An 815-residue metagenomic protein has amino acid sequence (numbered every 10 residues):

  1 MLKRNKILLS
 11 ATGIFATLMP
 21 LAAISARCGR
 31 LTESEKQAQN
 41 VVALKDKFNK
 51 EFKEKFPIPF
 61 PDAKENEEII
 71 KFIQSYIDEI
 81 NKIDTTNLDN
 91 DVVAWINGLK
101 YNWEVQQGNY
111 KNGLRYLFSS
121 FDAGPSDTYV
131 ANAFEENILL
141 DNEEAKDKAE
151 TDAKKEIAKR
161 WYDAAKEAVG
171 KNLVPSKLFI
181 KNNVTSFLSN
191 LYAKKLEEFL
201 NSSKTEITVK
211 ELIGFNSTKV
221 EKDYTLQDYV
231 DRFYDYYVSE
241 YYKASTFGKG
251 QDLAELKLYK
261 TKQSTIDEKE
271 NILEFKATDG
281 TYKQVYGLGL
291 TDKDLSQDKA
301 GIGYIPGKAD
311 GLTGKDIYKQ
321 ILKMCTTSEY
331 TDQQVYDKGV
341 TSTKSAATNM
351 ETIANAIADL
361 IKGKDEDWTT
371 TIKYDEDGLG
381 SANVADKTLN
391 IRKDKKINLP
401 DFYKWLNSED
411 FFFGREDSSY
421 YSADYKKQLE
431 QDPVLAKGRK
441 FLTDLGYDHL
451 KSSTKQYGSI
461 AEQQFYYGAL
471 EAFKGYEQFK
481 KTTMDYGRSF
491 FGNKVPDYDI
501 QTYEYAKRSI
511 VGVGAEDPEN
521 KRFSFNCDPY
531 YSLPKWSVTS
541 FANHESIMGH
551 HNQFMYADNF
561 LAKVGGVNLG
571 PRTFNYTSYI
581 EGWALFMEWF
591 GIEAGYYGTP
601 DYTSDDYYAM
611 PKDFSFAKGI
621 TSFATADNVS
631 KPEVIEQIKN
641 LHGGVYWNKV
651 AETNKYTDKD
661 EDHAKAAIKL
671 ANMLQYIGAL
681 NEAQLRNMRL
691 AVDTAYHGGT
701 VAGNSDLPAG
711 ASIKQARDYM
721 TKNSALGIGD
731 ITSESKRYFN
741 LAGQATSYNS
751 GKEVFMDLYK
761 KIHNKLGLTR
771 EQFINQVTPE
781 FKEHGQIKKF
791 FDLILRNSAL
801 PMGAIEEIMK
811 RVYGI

Functional and structural regions predicted by a protein language model:
M1-R30: Gram-positive Sec-dependent secretion signals
E33-I815: N-terminal maturation segment of proteins
